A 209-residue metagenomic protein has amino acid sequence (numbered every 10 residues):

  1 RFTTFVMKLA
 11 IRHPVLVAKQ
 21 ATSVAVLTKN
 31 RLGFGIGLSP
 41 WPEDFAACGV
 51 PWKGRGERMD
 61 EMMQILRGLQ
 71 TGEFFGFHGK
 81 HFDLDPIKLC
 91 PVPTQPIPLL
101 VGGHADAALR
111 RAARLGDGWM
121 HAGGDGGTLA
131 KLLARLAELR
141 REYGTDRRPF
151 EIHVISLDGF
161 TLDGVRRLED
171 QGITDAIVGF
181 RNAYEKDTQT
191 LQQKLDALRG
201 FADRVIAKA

Functional and structural regions predicted by a protein language model:
R1-A209: Active-site-adjacent structural elements that line small-molecule/cofactor binding pockets in enzymes
